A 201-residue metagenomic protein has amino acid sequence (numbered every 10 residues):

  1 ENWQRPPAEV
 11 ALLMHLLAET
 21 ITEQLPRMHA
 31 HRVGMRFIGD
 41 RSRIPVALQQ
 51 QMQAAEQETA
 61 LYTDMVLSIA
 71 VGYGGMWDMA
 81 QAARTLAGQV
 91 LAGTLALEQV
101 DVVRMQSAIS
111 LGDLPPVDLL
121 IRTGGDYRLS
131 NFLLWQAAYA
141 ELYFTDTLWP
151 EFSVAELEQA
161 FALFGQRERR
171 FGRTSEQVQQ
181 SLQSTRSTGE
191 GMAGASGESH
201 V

Functional and structural regions predicted by a protein language model:
E1-V201: Flexible, compositionally biased loop and terminal segments
